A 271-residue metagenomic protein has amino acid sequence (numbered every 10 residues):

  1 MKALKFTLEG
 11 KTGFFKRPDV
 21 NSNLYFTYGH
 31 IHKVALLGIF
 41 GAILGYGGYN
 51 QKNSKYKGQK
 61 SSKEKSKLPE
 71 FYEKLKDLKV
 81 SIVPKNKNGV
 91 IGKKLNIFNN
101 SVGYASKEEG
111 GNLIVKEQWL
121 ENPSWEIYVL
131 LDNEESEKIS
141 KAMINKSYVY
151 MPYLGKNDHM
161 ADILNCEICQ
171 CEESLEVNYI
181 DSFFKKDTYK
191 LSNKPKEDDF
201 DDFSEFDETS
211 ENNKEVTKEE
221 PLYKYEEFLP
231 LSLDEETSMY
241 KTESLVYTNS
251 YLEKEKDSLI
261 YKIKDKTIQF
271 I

Functional and structural regions predicted by a protein language model:
M1-A3, D77-K79, N122-E126: Extracellular structured ligand-interaction cores
M1-N23, V34: N-terminal, Lys/Arg- and Ser/Thr-rich interaction peptides
A3, L24, K63-E70, E108 (+1 more regions): Short, flexible coil/linker segments at or flanking structured domains
G13-F15, G45-N50, E134-E137: Primarily extracytoplasmic ectodomains and periplasmic/lumenal surface modules that are beta-strand-rich
P18-V102: Glycine/small-residue-rich interface belts in oligomeric ring/scaffold proteins and their assembly partners
V83-I271: Internal, well-folded beta-alpha domain core
